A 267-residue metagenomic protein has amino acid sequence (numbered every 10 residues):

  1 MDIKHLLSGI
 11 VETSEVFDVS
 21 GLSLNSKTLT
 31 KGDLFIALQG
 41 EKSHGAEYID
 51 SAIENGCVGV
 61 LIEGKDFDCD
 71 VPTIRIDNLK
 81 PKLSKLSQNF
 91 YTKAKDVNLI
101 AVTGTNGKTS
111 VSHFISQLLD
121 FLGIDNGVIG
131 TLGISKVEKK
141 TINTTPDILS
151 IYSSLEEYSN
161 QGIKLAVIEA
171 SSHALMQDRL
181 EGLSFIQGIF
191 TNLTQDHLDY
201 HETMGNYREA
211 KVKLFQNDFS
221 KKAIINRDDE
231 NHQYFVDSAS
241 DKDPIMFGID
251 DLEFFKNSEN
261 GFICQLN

Functional and structural regions predicted by a protein language model:
M1-K85, N89, E230, F255-K256 (+2 more regions): N-terminal leader/targeting and accessory segments in enzymes
I10-V11, D70-N78, K139-T144, I186 (+1 more regions): Active-site regions of enzymes building and remodeling cell-envelope glycoconjugates
E15, Y158, L165-D199, Q233-N267: Extended acidic/charged loop-beta regions that coordinate divalent cations and stabilize anionic phosphate/carboxylate
T30, G64-T73, S135-V137, D178-S184 (+1 more regions): Short loop/helix-cap segments at secondary-structure boundaries that form the rim of catalytic
D33, A52, L86, V102 (+6 more regions): Residue-level signal for inorganic ion chemistry
E54-N55, E181-S184, L214-F219, A239-S240: Short, conserved loop/helix-junction motifs that constitute active-site signature segments in enzyme catalytic cores
S87-K140: Walker A (P-loop) phosphate-binding motif
I142-S171: Conserved nucleotide-sensing/catalytic segment adjacent to the nucleotide-binding pocket in NTP-handling enzymes
